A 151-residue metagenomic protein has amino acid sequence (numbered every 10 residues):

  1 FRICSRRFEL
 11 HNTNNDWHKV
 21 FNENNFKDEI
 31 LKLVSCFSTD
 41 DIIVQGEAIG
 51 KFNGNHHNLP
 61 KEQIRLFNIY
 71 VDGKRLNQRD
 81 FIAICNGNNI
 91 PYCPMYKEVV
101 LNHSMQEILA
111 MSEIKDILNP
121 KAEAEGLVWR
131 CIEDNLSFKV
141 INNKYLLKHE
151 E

Functional and structural regions predicted by a protein language model:
F1-E151: Core nucleotide-handling region used for phosphoryl-transfer chemistry
